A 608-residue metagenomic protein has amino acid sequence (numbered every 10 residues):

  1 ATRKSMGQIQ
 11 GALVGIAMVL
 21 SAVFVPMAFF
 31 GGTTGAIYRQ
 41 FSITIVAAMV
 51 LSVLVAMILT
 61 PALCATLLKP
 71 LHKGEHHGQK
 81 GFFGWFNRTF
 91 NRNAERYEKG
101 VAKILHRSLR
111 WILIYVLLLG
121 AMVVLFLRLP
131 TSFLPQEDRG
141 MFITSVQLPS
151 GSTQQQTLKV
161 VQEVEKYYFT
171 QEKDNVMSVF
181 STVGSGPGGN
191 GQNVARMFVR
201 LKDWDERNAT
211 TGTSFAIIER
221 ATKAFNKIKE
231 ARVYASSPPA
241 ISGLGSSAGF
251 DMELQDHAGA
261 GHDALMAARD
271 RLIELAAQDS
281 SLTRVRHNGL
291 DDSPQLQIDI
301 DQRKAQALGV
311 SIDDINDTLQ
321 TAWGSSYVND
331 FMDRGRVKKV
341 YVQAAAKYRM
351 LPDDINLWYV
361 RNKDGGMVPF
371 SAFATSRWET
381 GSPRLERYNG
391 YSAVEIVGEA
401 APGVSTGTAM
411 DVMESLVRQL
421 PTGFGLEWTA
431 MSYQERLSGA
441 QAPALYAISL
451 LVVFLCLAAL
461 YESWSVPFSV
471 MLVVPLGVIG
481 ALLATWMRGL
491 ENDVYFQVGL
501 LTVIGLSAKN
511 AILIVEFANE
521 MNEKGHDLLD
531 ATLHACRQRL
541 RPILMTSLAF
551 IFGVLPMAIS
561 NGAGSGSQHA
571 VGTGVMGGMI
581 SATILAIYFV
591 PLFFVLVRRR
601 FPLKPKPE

Functional and structural regions predicted by a protein language model:
A1-G15, Y38, G439, N522-I543: Helix-loop junctions and hydrophobic alpha-helical segments within the transmembrane domains of large membrane
S5, P26, F41, S52 (+26 more regions): Residue-level signature of catalytic and energy-coupling elements of molecular machines, predominantly ATP/GTP-dependent
Q8, A12, P26, G32 (+8 more regions): Juxtamembrane "pre-transmembrane" interface segments
Q8-I9, K80-P135, R537: Signature of alpha-helical transmembrane segments and their immediate interfacial
I9-F29, A36-F83, M197, L476 (+4 more regions): Transmembrane alpha-helices and their membrane-interface boundaries in multi-pass membrane transporters and channels
M27-I37, I112, V116-Q155, D205-N208 (+3 more regions): Transmembrane helices with small-residue packing motifs
F29, A47, V55, V452-R539 (+4 more regions): Hydrophobic transmembrane alpha-helices and their membrane-interface caps in long multi-pass transport proteins
I112, R128, I143, Q156-S181 (+5 more regions): Surface-exposed amphipathic alpha-helical segments in non-transmembrane regions that serve as interaction surfaces
